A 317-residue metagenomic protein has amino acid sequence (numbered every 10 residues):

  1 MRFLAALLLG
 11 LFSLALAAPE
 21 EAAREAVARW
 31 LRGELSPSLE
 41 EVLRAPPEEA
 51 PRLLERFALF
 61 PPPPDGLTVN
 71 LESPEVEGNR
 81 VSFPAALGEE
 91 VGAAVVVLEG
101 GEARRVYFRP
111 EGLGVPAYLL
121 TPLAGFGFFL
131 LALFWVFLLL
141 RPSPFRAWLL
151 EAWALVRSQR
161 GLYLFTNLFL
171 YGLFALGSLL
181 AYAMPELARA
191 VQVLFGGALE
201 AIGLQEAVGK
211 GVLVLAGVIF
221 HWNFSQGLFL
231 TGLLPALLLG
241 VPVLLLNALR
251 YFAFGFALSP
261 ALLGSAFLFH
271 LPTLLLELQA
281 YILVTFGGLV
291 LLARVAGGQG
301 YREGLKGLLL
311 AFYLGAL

Functional and structural regions predicted by a protein language model:
G10, L14-R29: Short, low-complexity N-terminal intrinsically disordered segments enriched in polar/charged residues
E21, E25, S36-V76: Short solvent-exposed beta->alpha transition segments
V91-L119: Short beta-strand edge/turn micro-motifs at domain boundaries
P116-P142: Selective detector of the "anchor" transmembrane alpha-helix that sits immediately C-terminal
Y118-P122, A154-G172, L309-A316: Alpha-helical transmembrane segments and their helix-start/interface "positive-inside/aromatic belt" motifs in integral
S178-I202: Interfacial/capping segments of alpha-helical transmembrane domains
G211-G240: Individual transmembrane alpha-helix segments
L283-L317: Terminal transmembrane helical module of multi-pass membrane proteins
